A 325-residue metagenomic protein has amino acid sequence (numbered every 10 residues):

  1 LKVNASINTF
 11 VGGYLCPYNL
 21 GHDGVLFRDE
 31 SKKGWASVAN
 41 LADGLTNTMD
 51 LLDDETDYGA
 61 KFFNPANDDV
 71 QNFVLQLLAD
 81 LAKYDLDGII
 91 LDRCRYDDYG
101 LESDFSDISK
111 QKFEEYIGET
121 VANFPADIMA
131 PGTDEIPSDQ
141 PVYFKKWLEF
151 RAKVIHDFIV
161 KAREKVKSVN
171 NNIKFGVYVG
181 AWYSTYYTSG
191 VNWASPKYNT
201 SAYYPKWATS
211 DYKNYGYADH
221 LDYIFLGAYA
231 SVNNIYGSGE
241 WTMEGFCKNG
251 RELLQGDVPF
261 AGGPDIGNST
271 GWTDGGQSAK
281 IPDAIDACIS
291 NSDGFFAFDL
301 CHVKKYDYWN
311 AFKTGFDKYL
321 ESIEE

Functional and structural regions predicted by a protein language model:
L1-Y14, L77, Y143-V169: Aromatic-lined substrate-binding rim segments of carbohydrate-active enzymes
N4-Y84, I136, Q140-F144: Active-site-adjacent "subsite" loops/lids of carbohydrate-active enzymes
N8-G12, R93-Y96, G180-S184, Y229-S231 (+2 more regions): Active-site beta-loop-alpha junctions enriched in small/polar residues
T56-L75, P141-H156, Y229-S238, I266-W272: The substrate-binding groove and active-site-proximal loops of carbohydrate-active enzymes, especially glycoside
F62-Y96, H156-F158, K165, K213-G216 (+1 more regions): An active-site-proximal structural segment forming one wall of the substrate-binding cleft that immediately precedes
Y84-Y143, W182-T188: Active-site-proximal loop/short-helix segments that contain or immediately flank catalytic acid/base residue(s)
Y99, V169-G239, T273-D274: Substrate-binding cleft/loops of secretory-pathway carbohydrate-active enzymes
T209-E325: Substrate-binding cleft of secreted/luminal carbohydrate-active enzymes
